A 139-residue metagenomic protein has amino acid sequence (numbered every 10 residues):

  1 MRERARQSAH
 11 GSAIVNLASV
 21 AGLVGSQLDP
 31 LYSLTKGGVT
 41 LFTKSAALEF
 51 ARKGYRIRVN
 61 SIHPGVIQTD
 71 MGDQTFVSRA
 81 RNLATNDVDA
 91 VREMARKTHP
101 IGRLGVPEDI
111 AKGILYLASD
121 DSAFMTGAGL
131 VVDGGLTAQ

Functional and structural regions predicted by a protein language model:
S19: Residue(s) in the substrate-gating loop at a strand-loop-helix junction that position the organic substrate next
V24-P30, G102, D120: Active-site loop immediately N-terminal to the catalytic Tyr-X3-Lys motif of short-chain dehydrogenase/reductase
T35, T43: Active-site helix of classical SDR
L48-R52, A123: Alpha-helical segment proximal to the catalytic Tyr-Lys
R56-R58, M125-G127: Short, small/polar-rich loop/turn modules that mediate ligand/substrate recognition or access, typified
R58-Q68, A118, V131-D133: Conserved SDR Rossmann-fold cofactor-binding beta-strand/turn motif
S61, V88-R92, I101-A111, G135: Conserved loop-to-helix N-cap of the C-terminal "lid" that shapes the substrate pocket in Rossmann-like
V66-T98: A glycine/serine/threonine-rich, flexible loop-to-helix segment that serves as the NAD(P) cofactor-binding "lid"
